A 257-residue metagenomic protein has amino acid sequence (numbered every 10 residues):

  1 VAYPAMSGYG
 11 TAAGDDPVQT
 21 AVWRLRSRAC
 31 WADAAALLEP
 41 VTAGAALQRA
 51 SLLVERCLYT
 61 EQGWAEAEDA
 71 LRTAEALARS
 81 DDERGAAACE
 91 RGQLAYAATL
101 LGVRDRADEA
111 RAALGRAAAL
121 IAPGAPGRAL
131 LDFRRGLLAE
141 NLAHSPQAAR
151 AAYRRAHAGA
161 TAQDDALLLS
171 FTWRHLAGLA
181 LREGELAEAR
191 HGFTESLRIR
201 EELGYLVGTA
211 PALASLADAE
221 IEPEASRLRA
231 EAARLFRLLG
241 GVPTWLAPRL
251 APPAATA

Functional and structural regions predicted by a protein language model:
V1-V22, R26, E202-A257: C-terminal non-catalytic interaction modules
A12, L47, D82-C89, P126-R128 (+2 more regions): Residue signature of alpha-solenoid helical repeat architecture, marking inter-repeat boundaries and helix-start
D16, G44, Q48-S51, A86 (+6 more regions): Residue register of alpha-helical TPR repeats
A21, R49-R56, R91, A98 (+6 more regions): Structural register within alpha-helical repeat arrays
V22-S27, L53-D69, A95-R111, A139-A149 (+2 more regions): Short coil/turn connectors between adjacent alpha-helices in alpha-solenoid helical repeat scaffolds
A34, A67-A70, A74, A110-A117 (+6 more regions): Tetratricopeptide repeat
V41-A43, A78, A119-A125, A158-A166 (+3 more regions): Short coil/turn linkers that connect adjacent helices within long alpha-helical scaffolds, especially alpha-solenoid
A88, R128-A139, A152, L169-A180 (+2 more regions): TPR/Sel1-like alpha-solenoid repeat signature
